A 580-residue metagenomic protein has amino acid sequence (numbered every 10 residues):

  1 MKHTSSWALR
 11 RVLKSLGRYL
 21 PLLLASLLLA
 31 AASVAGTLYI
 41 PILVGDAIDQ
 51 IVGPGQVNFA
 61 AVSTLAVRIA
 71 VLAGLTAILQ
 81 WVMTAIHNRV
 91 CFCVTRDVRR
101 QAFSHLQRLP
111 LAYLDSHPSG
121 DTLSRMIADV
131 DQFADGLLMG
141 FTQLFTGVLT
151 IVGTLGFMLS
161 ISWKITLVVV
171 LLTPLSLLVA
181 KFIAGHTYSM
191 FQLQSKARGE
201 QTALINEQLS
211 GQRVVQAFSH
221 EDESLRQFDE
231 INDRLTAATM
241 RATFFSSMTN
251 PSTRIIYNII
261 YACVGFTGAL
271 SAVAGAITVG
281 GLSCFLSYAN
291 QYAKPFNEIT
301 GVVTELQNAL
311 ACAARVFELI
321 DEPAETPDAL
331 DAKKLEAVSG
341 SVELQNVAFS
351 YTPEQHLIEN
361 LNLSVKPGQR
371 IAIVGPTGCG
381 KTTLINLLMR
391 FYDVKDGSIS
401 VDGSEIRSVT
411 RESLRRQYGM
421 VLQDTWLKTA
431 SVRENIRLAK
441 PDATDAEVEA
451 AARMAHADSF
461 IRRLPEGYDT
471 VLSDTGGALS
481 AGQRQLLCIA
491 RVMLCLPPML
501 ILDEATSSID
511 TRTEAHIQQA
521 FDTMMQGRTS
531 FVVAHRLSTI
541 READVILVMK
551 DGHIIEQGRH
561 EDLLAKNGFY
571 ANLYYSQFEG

Functional and structural regions predicted by a protein language model:
K2-H3, F92, R100-S124, A128-V130 (+7 more regions): Short intracellular "coupling" helices and adjacent cytoplasmic loop segments at the cytosolic face of multi-pass
S5-R18, T122: A short amphipathic helical element positioned immediately N-terminal to and/or at the very start of a transmembrane
G17, A61, L79, M83 (+4 more regions): Hydrophobic alpha-helical transmembrane segments of ABC transporter permease domains
L23-V82, L159-K164, G275-V279: Transmembrane helix-loop-helix hairpins at lipid-water interfaces of multipass membrane proteins, especially the type-1
A32-G36, I40, A70, G74-C91 (+4 more regions): Hydrophobic alpha-helical membrane-associated segments
N58, F157-L171, R241-A314, L319-I320: Helix-loop-helix
L111-A112, A128-L137, F141, F145 (+7 more regions): An intracellular "coupling" helix at the cytosolic face of ABC transporter transmembrane type-1 domains
D328, L335-G580: ABC-type nucleotide-binding domain
